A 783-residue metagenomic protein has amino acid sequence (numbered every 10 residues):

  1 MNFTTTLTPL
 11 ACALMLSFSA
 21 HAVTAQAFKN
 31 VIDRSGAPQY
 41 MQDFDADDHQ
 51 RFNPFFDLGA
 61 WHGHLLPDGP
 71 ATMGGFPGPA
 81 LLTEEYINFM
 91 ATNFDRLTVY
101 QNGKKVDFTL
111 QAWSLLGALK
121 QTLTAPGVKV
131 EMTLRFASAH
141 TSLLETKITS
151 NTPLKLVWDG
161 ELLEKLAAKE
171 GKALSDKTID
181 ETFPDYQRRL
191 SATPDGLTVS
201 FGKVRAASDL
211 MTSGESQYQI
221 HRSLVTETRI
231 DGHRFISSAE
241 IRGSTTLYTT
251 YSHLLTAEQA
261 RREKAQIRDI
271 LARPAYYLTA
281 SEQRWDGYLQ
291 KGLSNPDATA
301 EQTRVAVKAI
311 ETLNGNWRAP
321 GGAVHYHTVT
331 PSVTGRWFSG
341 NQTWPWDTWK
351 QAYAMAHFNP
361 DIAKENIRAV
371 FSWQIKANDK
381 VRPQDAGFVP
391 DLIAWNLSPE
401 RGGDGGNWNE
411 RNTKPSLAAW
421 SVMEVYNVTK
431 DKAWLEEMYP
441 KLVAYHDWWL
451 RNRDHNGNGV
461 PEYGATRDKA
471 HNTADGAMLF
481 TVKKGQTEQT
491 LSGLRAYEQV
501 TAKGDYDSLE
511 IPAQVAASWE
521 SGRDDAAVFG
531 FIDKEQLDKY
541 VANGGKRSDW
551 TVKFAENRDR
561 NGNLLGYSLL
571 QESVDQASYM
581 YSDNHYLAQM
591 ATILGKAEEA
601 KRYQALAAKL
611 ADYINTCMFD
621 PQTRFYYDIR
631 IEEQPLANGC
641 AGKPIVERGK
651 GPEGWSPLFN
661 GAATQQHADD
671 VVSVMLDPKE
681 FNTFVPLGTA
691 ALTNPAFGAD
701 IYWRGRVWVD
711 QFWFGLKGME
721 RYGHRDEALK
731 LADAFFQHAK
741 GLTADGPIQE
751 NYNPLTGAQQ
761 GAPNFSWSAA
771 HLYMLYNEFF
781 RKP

Functional and structural regions predicted by a protein language model:
N2-T4, A11, L16-E301, R336-S339 (+5 more regions): Terminal accessory carbohydrate-recognition/targeting modules of carbohydrate-active enzymes
L255, P296-Q342, F371-W408, V460-V574 (+2 more regions): Extended glycan-interaction surfaces of carbohydrate-active proteins
S294-T303, M355-R368, V425-P440, A591-K609 (+3 more regions): Structural helix-adjacent loops and short alpha-helical linkers that scaffold large soluble proteins
K308-G315, A369-S372, K441-H455, Y586-Q589 (+2 more regions): Alpha-helical scaffold segments in carbohydrate-active enzymes
N341-N378, E653-T664, F712-R725: Alpha-helical support elements that line or immediately flank enzyme active sites and cofactor-binding pockets
E410, L417-D468, Q489-L491: Acidic/aromatic-lined carbohydrate-recognition and catalytic surfaces of CAZymes acting on diverse glycans
A419-V422, A577, N584, F712: TPR repeat positional signature
R558-K596, K601-R602, D612-Y613: C-terminal transactivation domains of fungal Zn(2)-Cys(6)
